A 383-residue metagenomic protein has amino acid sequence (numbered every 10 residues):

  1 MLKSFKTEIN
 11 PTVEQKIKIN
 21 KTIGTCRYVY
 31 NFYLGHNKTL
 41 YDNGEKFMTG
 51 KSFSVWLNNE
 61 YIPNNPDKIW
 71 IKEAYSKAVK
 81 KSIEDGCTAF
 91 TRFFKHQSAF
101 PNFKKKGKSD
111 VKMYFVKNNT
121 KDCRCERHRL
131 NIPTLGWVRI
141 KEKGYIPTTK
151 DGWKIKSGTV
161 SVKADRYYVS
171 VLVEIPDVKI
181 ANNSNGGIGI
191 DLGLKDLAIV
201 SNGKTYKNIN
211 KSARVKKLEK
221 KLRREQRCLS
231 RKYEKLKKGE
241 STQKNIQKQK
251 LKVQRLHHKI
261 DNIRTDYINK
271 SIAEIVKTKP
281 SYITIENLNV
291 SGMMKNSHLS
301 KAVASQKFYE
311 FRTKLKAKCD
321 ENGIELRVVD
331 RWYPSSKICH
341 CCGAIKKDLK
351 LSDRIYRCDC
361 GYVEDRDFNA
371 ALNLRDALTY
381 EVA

Functional and structural regions predicted by a protein language model:
M1-K80: Gly/serine-rich nucleotide phosphate-binding loop at the start of the catalytic core of nucleotide/ADP-ribose-handling
K3, I17, T148-D151, K163-A383: Positively charged, helix-rich recognition surfaces that bind polyanionic ligands
S4-E8, W137, S157, G187: Well-ordered beta-strand positions in beta-sheet-rich domains
K6-E8, D85, R129, Y168-S170 (+1 more regions): Beta-strand secondary-structure signal
Y30-N37, Y41, F90-Q97, D196 (+2 more regions): A generic secondary-structure signal for well-formed alpha-helical elements
Y33, A78, S82-F93, F368-L378 (+1 more regions): Stable alpha-helical structural segments in soluble proteins, enriched in small hydrophobic residues
S52-R166: Acidic carboxylate diad motif detector
